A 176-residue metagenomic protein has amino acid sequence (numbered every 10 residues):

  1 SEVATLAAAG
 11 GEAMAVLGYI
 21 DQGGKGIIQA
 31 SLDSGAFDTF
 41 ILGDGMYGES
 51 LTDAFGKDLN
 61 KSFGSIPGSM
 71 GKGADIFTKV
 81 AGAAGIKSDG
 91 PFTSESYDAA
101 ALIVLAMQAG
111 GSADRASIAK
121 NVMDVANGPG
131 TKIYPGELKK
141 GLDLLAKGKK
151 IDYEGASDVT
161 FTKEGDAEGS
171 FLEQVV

Functional and structural regions predicted by a protein language model:
S1-V176: Extracytosolic ligand-binding ectodomains
